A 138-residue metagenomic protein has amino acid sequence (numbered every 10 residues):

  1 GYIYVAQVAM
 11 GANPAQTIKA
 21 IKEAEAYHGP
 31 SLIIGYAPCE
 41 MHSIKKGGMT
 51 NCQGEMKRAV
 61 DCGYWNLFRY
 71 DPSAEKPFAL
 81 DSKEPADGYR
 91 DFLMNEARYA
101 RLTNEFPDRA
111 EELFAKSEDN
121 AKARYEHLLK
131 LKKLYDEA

Functional and structural regions predicted by a protein language model:
G1-E84: Glycine-rich ThDP/TPP pyrophosphate-binding loop and its adjacent helix/strand module within ThDP-dependent enzymes
M49-A138: Conserved acidic/glycine
